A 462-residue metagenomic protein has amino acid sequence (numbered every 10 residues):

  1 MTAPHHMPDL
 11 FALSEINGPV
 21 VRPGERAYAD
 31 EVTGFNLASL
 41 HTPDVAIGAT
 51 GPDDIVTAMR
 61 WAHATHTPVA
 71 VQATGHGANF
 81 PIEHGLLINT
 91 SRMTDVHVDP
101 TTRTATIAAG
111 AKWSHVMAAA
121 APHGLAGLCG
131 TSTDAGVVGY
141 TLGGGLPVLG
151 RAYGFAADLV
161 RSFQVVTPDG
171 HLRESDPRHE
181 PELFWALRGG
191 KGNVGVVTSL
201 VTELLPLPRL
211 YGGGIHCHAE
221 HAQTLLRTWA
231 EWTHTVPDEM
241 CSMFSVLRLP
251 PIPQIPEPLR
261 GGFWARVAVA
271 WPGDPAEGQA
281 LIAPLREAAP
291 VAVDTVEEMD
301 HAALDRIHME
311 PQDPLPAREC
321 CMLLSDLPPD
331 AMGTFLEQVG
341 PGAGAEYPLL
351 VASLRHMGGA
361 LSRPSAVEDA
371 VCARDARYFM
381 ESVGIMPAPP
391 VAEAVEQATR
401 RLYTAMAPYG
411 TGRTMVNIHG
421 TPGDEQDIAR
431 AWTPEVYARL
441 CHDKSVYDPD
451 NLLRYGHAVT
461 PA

Functional and structural regions predicted by a protein language model:
M1-A462: Soluble FAD-dependent oxygen oxidases
